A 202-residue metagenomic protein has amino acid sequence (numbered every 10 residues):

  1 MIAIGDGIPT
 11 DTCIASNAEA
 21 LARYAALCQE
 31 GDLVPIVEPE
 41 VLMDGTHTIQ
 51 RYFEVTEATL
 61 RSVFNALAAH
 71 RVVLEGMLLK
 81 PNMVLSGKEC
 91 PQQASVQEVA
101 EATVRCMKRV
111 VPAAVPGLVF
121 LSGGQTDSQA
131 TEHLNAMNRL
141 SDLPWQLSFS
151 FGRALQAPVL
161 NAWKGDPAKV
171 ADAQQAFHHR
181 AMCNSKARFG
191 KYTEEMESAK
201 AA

Functional and structural regions predicted by a protein language model:
M1, D32-L42, L74-N82: Short beta-strand segments at enzyme active-site cores
M1-T12, V41-H47, K88: Glycine-rich, proline-tolerant flexible connector loops at the mouths of alpha/beta enzymes
P9-Y24, E57-A58: Glycine-rich anion/phosphate-binding loops
H47-A202: Active-site capping/gating regions of soluble enzymes
